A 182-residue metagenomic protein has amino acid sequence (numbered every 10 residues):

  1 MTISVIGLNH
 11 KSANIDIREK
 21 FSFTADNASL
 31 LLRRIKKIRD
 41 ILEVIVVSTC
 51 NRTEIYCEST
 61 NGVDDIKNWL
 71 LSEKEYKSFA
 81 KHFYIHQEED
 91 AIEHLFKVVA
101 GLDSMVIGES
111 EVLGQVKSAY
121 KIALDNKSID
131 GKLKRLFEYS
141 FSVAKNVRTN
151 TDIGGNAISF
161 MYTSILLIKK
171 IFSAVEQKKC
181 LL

Functional and structural regions predicted by a protein language model:
M1-S104: A glycine-rich (often HGG/GG-containing) alpha/beta subdomain
S78-Q177: Glycine/serine-rich phosphate-binding loop and adjoining beta1-alpha1 elements at the start of nucleotide-handling
